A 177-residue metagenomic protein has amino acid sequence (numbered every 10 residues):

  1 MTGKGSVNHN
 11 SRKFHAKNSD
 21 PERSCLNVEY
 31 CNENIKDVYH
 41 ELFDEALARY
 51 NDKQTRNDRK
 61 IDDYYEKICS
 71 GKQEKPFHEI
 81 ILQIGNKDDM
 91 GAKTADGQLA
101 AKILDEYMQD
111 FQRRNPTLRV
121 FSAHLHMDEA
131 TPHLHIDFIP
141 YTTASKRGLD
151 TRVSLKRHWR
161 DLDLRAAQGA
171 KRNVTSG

Functional and structural regions predicted by a protein language model:
M1-G177: N-terminal nicking endonuclease/strand-transfer module with a His-rich metal-binding environment and a catalytic Tyr
